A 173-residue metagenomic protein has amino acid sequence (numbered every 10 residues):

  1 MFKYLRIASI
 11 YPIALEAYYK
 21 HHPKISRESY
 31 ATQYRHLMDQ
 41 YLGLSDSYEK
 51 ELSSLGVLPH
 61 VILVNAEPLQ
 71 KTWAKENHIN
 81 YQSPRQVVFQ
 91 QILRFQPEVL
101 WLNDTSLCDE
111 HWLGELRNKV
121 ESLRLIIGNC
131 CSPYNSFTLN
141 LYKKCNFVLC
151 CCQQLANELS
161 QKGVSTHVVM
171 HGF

Functional and structural regions predicted by a protein language model:
M1-V64: N-terminal subdomain of nucleotide-sugar transferases
S9-P12, Y41-E51, L63-K162: Extended catalytic core of nucleotide-activated donor transferases of GT-like folds
I25-E28, W73, L113, T166: Short, surface-exposed, charged/polar-biased interaction segments
V57-H60, I126, T166-H167: Hydrophobic anchor at the start of a short beta-strand that flanks the dinucleotide cofactor-binding loop
M170-F173: Short beta-strand->alpha-helix junction loop in the catalytic core of nucleotide-activated group-transfer enzymes
